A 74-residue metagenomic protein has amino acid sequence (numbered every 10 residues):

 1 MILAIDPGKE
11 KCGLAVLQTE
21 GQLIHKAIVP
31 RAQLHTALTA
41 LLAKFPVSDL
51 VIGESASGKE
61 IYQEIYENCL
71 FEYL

Functional and structural regions predicted by a protein language model:
M1-L74: Phosphate- and other anionic-substrate recognition elements at nucleic-acid/protein interfaces
